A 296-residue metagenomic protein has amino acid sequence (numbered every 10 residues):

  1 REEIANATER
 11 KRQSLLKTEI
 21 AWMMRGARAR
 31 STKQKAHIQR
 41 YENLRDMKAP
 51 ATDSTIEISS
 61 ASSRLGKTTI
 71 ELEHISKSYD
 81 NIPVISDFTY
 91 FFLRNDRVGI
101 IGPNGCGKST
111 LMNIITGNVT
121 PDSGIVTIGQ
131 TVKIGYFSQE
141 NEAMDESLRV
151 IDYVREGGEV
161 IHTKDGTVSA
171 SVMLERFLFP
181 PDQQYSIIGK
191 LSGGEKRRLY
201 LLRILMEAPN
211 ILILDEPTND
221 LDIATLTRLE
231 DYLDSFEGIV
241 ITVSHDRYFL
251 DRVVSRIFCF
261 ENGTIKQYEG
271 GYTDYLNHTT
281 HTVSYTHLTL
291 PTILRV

Functional and structural regions predicted by a protein language model:
R1-A7, S54, I58-L288: ABC ATP-binding cassette signature C-motif
E2-R30, Q34-R40, L44-A51: Intracellular alpha-helical coupling/juxtamembrane segments of multi-pass membrane proteins
M24, D46, G129, T280 (+1 more regions): Charged, amphipathic alpha-helical interaction segments
A27, N141, R295: Short, glycine/serine-rich, charged loops/turns that create anion-binding and catalytic segments at active sites
D53-S54, V296: Short, hydrophobic secondary-structure boundary micro-motifs
H287-V296: Single conserved hydrophobic/aromatic residue that forms the stacking wall/gate of nucleotide- or nucleobase-binding
